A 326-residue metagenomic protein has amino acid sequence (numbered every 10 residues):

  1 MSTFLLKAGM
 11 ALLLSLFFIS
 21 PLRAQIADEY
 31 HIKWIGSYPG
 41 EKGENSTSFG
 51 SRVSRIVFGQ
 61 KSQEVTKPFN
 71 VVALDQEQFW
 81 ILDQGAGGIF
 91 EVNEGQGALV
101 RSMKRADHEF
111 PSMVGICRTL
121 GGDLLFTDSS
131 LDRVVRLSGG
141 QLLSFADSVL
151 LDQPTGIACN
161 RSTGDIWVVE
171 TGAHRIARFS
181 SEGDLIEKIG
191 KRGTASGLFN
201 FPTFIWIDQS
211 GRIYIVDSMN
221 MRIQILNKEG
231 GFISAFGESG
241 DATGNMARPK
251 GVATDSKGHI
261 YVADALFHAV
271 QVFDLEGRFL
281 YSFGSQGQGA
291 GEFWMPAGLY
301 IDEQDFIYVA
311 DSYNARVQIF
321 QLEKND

Functional and structural regions predicted by a protein language model:
M1-K7: Positively charged n-region of N-terminal signal peptides that target proteins for export
K7-I19: Bacterial N-terminal signal peptides
R23-D326: Eukaryotic scaffold repeat domains enriched in small/polar residues
